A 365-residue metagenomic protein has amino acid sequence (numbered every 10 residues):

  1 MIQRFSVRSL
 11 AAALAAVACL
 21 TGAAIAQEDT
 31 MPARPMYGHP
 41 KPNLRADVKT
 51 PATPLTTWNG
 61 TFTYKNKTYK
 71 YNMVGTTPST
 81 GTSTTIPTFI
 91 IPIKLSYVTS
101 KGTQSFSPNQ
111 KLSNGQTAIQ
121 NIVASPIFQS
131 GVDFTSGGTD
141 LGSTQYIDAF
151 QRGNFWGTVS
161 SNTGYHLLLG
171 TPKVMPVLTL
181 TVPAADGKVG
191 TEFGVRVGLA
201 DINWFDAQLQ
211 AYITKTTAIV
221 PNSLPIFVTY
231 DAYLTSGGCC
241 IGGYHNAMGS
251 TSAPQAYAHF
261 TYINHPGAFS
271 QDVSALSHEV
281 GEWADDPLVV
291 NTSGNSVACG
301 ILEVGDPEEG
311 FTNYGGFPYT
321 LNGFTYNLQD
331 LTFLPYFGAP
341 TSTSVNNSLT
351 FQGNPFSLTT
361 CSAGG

Functional and structural regions predicted by a protein language model:
I2-A11: Bacterial N-terminal signal peptides that target proteins for export
A11-T21: Bacterial N-terminal signal peptides
A26-S130, D330-G365: N-terminal module-boundary/linker segments of secreted carbohydrate-active enzymes
Q27-P54, W58, G131, A185-T214 (+2 more regions): Signals and flexible motifs at protein termini associated with secretion
S96-I147, S236-Y257: Surface-exposed flexible segments
S113-G194: Low-complexity, serine/threonine/proline-enriched polar segments
G190-V289: Active-site-proximal segment of zinc-dependent metalloprotease catalytic domains
G237-P266, S270, P287-G365: Metalloprotease/metallohydrolase-associated module, dominated by Zn2+-dependent proteases
